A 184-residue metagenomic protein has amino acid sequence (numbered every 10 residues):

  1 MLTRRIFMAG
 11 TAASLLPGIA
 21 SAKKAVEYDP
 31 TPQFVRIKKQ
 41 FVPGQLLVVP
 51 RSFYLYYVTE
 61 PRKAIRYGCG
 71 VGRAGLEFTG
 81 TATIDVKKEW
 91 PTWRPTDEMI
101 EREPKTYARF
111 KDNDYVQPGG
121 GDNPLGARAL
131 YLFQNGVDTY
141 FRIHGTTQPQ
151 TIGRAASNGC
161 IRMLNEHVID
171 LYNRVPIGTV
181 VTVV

Functional and structural regions predicted by a protein language model:
M1-S14: N-terminal secretory signal peptides and thylakoid transit peptides that target proteins across membranes
A20-K24: Boundary at the C-terminal end of the N-terminal hydrophobic targeting segment
V26-F141: Gly/Pro-biased beta-strand-loop elements
V137, P149-I152: Gly/Ser-enriched beta-turn/beta-hairpin loop segments
H144: Histidine-centered active-site/metal-ligand motif
T151-G159: Short, basic/aromatic beta-hairpin or loop at an interaction surface
I161-V184: N-terminal targeting pre-sequences for secretion and organelle import
